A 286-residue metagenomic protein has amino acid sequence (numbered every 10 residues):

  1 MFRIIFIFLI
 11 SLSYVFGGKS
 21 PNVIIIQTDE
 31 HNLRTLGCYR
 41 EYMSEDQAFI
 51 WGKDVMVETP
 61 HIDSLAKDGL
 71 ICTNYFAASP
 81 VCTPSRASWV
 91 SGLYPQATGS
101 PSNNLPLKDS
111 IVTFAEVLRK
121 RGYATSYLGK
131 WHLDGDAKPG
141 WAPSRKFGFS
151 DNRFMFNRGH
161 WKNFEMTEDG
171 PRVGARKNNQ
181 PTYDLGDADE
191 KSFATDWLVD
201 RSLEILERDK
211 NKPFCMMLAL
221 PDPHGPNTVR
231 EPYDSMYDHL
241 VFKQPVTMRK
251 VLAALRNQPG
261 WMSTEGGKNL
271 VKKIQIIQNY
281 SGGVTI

Functional and structural regions predicted by a protein language model:
F2-S13: Sec-dependent N-terminal signal peptides
R3-I5, I111, T195-L203: Short, well-ordered alpha-helical scaffold segments within catalytic/effector domains
V15-G17: Boundary at the C-terminal end of the N-terminal hydrophobic targeting segment
P21, E30-M56, R158-W197, L203-I286: Active-site-proximal cap/lid insertion segments
P21, I25-T28, N32-Y127, D136: Active-site segment of extracytoplasmic enzymes that catalyze sulfate/phosphate-ester chemistry
F76, L128-G129, F156, L218-L220: Glycine-rich, histidine-containing beta strand-loop boundary motifs that form or position
S85-K191, E231: Catalytic-site neighborhoods of secreted/periplasmic enzymes that process anionic sulfate/phosphate groups
